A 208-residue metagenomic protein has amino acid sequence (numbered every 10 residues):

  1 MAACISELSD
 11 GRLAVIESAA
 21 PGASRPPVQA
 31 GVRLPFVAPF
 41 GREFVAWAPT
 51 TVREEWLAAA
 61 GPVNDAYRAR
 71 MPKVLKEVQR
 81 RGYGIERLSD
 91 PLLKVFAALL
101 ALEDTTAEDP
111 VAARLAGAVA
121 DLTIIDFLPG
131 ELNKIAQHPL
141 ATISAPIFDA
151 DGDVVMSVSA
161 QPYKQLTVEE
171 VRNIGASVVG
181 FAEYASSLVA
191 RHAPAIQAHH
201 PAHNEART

Functional and structural regions predicted by a protein language model:
M1-G84: Amphipathic alpha-helical effector-binding/dimerization core of metabolite-sensing transcriptional regulators
G11, D151-V155: Coil-to-beta-strand transition motifs
S18-A20, S89, S159-A160: Short clusters of small/polar residues that mark proteolytic maturation junctions
A23-P26, K94-V95, K164-L166: A short local loop/turn or secondary-structure capping micro-motif enriched for an aromatic residue
L57-A145, E183-L188: Short, basic/aromatic recognition patches
A112-A141, V154-T208: Juxtadomain coupling helices with adjacent low-complexity linkers
I147-D149: Sensor-regulatory modules in signal-transduction proteins
